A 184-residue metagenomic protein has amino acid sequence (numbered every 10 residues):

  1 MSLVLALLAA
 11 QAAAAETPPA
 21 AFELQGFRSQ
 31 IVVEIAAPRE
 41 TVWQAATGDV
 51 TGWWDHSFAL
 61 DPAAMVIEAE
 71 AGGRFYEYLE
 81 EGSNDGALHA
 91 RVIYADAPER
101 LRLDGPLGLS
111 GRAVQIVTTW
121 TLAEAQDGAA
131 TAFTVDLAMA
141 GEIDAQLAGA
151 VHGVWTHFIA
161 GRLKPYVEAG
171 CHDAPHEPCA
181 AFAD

Functional and structural regions predicted by a protein language model:
M1-Q11: Bacterial N-terminal signal peptides
Q11-A64, D184: Hydrophobic ligand-binding cavity/cleft-lining segments
I31-V33, A64-M65, L88-Y94, L107 (+2 more regions): Hydrophobic/aromatic beta-strand elements that line small-molecule binding cavities or substrate pockets in beta-rich
A36-T41, I93-R100, T121-A132: A short, structured loop/turn motif at beta-sheet edges
V42-W43, F75, V92, L103 (+3 more regions): Hydrophobic pocket/interface hotspot
D49-A87, A180-A183: Short beta-edge strand/loop motif at the mouth of beta-sheet-based domains
G105-H157, P175-H176: Beta-strand/loop substructures that line and gate deep hydrophobic ligand-binding cavities in soluble
P165-D184: Short, highly charged C-terminal tails/helix-capping segments
